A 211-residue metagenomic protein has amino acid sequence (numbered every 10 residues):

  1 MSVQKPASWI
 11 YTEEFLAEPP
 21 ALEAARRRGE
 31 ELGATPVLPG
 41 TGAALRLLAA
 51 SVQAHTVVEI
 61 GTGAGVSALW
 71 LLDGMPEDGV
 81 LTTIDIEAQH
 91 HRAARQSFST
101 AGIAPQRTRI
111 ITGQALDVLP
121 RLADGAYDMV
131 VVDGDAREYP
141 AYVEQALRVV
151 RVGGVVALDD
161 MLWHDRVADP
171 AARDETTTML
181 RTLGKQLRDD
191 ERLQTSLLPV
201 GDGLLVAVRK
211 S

Functional and structural regions predicted by a protein language model:
M1-M129, A136-A157, M161-S211: A short alpha-helical cap/connector motif
